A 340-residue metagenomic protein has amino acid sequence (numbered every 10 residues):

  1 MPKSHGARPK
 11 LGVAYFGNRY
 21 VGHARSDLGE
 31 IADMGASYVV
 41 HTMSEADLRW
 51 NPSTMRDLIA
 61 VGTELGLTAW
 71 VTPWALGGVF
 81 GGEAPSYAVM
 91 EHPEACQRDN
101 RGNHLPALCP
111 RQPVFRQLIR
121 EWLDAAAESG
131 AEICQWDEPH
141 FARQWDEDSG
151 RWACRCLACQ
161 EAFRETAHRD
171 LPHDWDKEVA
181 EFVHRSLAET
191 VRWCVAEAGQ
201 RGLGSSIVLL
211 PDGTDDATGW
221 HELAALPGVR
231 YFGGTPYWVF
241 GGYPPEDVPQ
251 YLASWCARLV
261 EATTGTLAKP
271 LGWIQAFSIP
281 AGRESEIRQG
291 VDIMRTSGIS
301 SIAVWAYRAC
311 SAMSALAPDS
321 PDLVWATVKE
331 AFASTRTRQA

Functional and structural regions predicted by a protein language model:
A7-N18, W70-W74, C134-P139, W175-A217 (+2 more regions): Aromatic-lined carbohydrate-recognition surfaces of secreted/lumenal glycan-active proteins
G12-R19, V40-R49, R101-R120, H173-A188 (+4 more regions): The substrate-binding groove and active-site-proximal loops of carbohydrate-active enzymes, especially glycoside
G17-L48, E128-I133, P227-F232, I293-I302: Catalytic domains of carbohydrate-active enzymes, especially glycoside hydrolases
D27-E91, W175-G199: Aromatic-lined substrate-binding rim segments of carbohydrate-active enzymes
T68-S129, H173, R192: Active-site-adjacent "subsite" loops/lids of carbohydrate-active enzymes
G78-G102, D137-L171: Aromatic- and acidic-residue-enriched segments that line the glycan-binding/catalytic groove of carbohydrate-active
A131, P236-Y237, G241-Y243, A268-Q339: Substrate-binding cleft of secreted/luminal carbohydrate-active enzymes
Q144, C194-E197, R201-V248, S278-S297: Substrate-binding cleft/loops of secretory-pathway carbohydrate-active enzymes
